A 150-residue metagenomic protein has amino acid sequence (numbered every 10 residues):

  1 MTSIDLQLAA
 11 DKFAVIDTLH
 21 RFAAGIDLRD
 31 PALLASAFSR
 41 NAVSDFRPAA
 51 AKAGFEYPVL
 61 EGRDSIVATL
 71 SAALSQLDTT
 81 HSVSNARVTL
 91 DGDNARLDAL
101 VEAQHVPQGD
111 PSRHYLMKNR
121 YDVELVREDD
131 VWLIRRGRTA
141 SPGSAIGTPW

Functional and structural regions predicted by a protein language model:
M1, K12-F13, D45, V67-A68 (+1 more regions): Generic signal for short, ordered secondary-structure residues within or immediately flanking folded domains
M1-L28, A32-R40: Short, low-complexity N-terminal intrinsically disordered segments enriched in polar/charged residues
S3, S75-W150: A beta-strand edge to alpha-helix "cap/lid" segment located at domain peripheries
D5, A9, Y57-L60, S112: Charge-dense, low-complexity intrinsically disordered segments
P31-V101: A solvent-exposed, acidic/Ser-Thr-rich amphipathic alpha-helical stretch
